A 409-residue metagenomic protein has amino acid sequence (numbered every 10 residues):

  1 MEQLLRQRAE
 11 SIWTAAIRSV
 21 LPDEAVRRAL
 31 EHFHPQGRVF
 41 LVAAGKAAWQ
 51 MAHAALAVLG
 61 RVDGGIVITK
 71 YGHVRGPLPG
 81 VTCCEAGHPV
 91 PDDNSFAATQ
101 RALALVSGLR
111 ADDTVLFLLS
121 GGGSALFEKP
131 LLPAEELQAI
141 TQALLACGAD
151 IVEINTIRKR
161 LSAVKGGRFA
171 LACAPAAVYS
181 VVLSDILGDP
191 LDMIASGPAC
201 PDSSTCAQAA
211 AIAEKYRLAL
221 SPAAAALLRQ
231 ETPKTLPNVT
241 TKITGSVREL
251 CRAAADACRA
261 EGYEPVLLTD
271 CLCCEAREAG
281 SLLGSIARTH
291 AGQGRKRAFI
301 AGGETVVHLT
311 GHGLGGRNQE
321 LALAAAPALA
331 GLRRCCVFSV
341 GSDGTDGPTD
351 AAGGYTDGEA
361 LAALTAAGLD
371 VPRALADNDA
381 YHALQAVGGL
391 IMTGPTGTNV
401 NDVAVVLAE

Functional and structural regions predicted by a protein language model:
M1-V42, Q50-M51: An N-terminal, well-structured beta->alpha segment
V42-A44, I66-T69, L116-G121, S180-I186 (+3 more regions): Short beta-strand segments
A54-G64, L78-T82, L103-S107, P130-A143 (+4 more regions): A glycine- and small-aliphatic-rich helix-loop capping segment at beta-alpha/alpha-beta transitions that lines
T69-A111, E153, I157-R158: Glycine-rich oxoanion-binding loops at beta->alpha junctions
P133-A219, A225-L228: Internal gly/pro-rich beta-alpha loop/helix module that stabilizes soluble enzyme cofactors or their anionic handles
Y179, P201-L282, I286: Accessory alpha-helical/coil subdomains and C-terminal extensions that flank or cap enzyme catalytic cores
G262-S339, G347-P348: Active-site segments that bind and position negatively charged phosphate/pyrophosphate groups
L323-E409: Internal helix-turn-beta structural module
